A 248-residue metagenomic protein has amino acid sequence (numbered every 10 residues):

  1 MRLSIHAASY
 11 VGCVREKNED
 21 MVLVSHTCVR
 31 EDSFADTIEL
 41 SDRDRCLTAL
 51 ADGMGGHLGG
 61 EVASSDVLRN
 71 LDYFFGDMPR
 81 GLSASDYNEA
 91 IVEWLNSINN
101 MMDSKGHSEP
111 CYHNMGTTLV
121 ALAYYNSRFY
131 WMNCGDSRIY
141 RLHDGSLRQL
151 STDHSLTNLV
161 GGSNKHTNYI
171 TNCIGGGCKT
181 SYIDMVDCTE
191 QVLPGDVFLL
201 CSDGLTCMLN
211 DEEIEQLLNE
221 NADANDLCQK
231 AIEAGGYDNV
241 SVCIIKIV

Functional and structural regions predicted by a protein language model:
M1-V248: PP2C/PPM-type serine/threonine phosphatase catalytic domain
